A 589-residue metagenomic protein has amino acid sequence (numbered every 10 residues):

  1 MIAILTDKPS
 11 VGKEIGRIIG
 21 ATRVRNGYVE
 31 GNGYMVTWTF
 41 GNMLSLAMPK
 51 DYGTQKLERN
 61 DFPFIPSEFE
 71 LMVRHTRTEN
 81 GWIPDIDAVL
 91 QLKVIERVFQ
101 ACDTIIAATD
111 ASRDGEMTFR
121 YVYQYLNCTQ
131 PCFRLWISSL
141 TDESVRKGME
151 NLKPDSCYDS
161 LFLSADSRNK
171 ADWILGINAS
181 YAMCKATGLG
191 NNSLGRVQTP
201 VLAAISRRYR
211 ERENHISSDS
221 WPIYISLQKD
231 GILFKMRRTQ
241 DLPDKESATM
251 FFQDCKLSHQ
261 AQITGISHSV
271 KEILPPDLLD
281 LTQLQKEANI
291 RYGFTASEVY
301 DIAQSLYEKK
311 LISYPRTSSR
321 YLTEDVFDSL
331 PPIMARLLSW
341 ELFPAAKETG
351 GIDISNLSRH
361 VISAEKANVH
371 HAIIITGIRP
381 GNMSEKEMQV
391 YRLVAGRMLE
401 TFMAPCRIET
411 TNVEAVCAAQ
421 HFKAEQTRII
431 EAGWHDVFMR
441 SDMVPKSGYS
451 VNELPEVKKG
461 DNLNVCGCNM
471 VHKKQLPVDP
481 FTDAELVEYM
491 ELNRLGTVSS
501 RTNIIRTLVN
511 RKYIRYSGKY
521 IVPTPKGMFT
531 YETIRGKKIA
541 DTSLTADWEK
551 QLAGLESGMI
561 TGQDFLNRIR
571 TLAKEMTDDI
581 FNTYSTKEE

Functional and structural regions predicted by a protein language model:
M1-A3, T109-A111, G188-N191, H268-D277 (+4 more regions): Conserved short loop/turn motifs at secondary-structure junctions
M1-N169, W173-L175, P445, N452 (+1 more regions): Intrinsically disordered, low-complexity regulatory segments
I2, R25, G81, Y125 (+5 more regions): Basic, low-complexity terminal or inter-domain segments flanking catalytic cores
P49, D103-I106, L233-F252, Q551 (+1 more regions): OB-fold/S1-family RNA-binding modules
A186-S193, A204-A248, R291, G433-W434: C-terminal helical "lid" subdomain and adjoining coupling/linker elements of P-loop NTPases
Q198: Conserved PLP-enzyme active-site core in the AAT-like
L242-L279, Q285: Metal- or metallocofactor-binding catalytic centers and their adjacent structured scaffolds across diverse enzyme
